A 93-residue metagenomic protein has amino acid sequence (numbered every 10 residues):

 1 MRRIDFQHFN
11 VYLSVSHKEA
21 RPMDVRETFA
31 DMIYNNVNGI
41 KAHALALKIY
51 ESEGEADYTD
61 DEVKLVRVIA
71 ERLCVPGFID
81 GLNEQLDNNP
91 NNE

Functional and structural regions predicted by a protein language model:
M1-E93: Positively charged, low-complexity terminal tracts and the immediately adjacent first secondary-structure elements
